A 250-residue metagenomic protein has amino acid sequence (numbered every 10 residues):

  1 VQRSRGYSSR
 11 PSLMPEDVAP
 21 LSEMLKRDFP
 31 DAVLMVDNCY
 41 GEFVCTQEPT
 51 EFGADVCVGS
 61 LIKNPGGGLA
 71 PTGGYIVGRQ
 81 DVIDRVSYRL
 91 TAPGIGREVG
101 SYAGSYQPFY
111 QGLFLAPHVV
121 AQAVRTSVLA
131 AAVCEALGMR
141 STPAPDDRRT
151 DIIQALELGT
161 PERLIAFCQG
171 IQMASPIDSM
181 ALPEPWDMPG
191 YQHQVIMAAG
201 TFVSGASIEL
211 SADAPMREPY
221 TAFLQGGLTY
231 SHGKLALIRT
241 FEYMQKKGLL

Functional and structural regions predicted by a protein language model:
V1-A121, R125, A131-C134, G138-T142 (+1 more regions): Conserved PLP-enzyme active-site core in the AAT-like
E135-L249: Conserved C-terminal alpha-helix-loop-beta "cap" of PLP-dependent enzymes that closes/shapes the active-site mouth
